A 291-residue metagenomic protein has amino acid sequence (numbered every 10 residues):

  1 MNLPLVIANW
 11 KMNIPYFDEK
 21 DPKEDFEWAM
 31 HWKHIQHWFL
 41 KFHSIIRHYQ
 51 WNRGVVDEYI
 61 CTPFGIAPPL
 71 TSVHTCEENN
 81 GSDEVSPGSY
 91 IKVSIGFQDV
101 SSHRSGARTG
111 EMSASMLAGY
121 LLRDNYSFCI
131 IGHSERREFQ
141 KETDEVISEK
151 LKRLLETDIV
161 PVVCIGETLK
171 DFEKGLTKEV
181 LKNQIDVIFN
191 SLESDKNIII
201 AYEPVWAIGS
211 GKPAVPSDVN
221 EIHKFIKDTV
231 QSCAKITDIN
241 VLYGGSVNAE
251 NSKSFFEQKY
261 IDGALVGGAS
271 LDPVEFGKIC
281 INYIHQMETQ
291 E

Functional and structural regions predicted by a protein language model:
M1-E291: Active-site loop-to-helix "anion-binding N-cap" substructures in soluble metabolic enzymes
